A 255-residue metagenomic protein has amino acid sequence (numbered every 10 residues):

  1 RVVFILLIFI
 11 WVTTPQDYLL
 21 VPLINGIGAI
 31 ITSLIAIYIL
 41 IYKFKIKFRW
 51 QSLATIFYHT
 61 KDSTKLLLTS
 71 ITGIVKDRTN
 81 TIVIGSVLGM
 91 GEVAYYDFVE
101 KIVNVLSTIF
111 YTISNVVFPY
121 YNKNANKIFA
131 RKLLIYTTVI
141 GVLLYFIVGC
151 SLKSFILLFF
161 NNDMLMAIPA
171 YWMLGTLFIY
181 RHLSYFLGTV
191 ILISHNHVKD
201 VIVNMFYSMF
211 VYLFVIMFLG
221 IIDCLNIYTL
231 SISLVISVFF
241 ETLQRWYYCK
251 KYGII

Functional and structural regions predicted by a protein language model:
R1-F44, E100, Y207-V211, L225-K250: Hydrophobic alpha-helical transmembrane segments
R1-F9, I27, L66-T72, R131-I135 (+5 more regions): Alpha-helical transmembrane segments of multi-pass membrane transporters/permeases
T14-N25, L34-D77, V116, Y120-F129 (+1 more regions): Interhelical loop/hinge segments that connect adjacent transmembrane helices in multipass membrane
Y18-L19, T55-D62, L66, T81-V103 (+2 more regions): Interfacial/gating helices of multi-pass transporter permease domains
T60, A125-V139, I147-C150, I168-Y171: Interfacial transmembrane-helix starts/ends
G73, Y96-N115, L144, L174-R181: Transmembrane helix-bundle signature of multi-pass secondary active exporters and lipid flippases
V103-K127, G188, L192-S194: Helix-loop junctions and terminal segments of transmembrane helices in multi-pass membrane transport/translocation
S151-Y180, C224, Y228: Interfacial segments at transmembrane-helix termini and the short loops linking adjacent helices
